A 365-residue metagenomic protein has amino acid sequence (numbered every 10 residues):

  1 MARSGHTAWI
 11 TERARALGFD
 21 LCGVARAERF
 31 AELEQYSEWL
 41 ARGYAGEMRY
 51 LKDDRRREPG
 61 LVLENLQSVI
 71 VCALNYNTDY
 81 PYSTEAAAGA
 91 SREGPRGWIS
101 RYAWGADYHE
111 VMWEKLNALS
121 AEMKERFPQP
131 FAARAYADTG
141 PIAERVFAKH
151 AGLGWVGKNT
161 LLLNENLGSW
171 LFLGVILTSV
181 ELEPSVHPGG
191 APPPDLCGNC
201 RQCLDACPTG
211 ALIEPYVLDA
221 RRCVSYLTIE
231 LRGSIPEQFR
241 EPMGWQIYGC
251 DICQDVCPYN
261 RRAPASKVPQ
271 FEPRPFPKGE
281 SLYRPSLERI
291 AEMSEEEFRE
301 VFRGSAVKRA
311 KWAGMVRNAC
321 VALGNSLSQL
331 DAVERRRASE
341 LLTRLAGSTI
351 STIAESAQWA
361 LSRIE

Functional and structural regions predicted by a protein language model:
M1-D195, G244: Auxiliary alpha/beta "docking" domains used to position bulky ligands
F19, Q202-S225, R232, W245-F271 (+1 more regions): Iron-sulfur cluster-binding cysteine motifs and their immediate structural context in ferredoxin-like electron-transfer
K278-A313, C320: Alpha-helical adaptor scaffolds
E297-V301, D331-A346: Amphipathic alpha-helical scaffolding segments comprising HEAT/armadillo-like alpha-solenoid repeats
A306-A310, R344-I353: Short coil turns that connect the paired helices of HEAT/ARM alpha-solenoid repeats
